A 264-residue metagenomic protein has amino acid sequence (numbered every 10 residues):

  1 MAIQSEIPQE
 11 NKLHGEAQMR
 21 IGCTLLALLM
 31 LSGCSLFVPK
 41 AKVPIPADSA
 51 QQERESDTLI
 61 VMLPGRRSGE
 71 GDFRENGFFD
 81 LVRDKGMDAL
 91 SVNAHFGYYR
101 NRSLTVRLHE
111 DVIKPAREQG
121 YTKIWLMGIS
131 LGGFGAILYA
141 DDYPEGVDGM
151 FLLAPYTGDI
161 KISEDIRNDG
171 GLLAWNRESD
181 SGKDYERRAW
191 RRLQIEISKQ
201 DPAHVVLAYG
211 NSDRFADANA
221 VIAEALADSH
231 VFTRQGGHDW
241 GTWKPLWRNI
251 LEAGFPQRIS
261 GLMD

Functional and structural regions predicted by a protein language model:
V43-P46, A50-V82: Short, surface-exposed "cap/lid" segments of acyl-processing enzymes
R83-Y98: Conserved alpha/beta-hydrolase
R100-E118: Alpha/beta-hydrolase active-site loop
R100-N101, D217-D264: C-terminal catalytic histidine-bearing segment of alpha/beta-hydrolase fold enzymes
G120-I129: Alpha/beta-hydrolase fold nucleophile elbow
G128-G132, A136: Gly/Ala-rich beta-loop-alpha elbow adjacent to hydrolase catalytic centers
D141-G182: Hydrolase active-site cap/lid region
A174-E224: The feature captures the conserved acid-bearing segment of alpha/beta-hydrolase catalytic domains
